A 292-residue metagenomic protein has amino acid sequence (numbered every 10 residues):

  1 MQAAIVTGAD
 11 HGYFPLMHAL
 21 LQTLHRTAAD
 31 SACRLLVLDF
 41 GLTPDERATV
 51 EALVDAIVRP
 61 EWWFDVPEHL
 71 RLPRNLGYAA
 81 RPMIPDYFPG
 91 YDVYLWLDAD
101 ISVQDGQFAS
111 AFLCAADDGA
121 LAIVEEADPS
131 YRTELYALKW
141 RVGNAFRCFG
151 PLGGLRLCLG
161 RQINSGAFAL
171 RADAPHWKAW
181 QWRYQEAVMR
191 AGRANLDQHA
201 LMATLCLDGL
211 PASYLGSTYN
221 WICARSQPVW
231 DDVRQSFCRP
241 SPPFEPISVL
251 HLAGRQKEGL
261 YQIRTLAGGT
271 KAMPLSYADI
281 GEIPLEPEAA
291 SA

Functional and structural regions predicted by a protein language model:
M1-A292: Glycosyltransferase catalytic domains, chiefly GT-A lineage
